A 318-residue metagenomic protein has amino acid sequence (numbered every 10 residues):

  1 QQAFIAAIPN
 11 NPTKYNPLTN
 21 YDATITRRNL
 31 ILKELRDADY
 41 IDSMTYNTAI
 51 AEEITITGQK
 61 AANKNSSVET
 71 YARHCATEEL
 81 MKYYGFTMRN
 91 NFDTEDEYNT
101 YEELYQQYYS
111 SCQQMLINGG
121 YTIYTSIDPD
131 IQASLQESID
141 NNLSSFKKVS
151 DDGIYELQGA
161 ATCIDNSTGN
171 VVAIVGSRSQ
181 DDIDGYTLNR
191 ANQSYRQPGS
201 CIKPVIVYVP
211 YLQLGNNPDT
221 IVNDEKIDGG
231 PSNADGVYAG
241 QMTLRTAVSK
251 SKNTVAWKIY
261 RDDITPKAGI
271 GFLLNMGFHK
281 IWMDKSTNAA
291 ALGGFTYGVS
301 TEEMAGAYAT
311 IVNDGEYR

Functional and structural regions predicted by a protein language model:
Q1-S126, L274, H279, A289-G293: Non-catalytic, structured segments within soluble enzyme domains
L30, L35, L135, G169 (+3 more regions): Active-site SXXK
A62-N65, N216-G269, T287, N313 (+1 more regions): Conserved catalytic neighborhood of penicillin-recognizing serine enzymes
D128-D165, R245-V248, K258-D262: Beta-lactamase-like hydrolase cores
D152-I183, M276: A short, well-structured edge-of-sheet supersecondary motif
G153, L157-G159, I183-V205, P218-I221: Short active-site loop at a secondary-structure junction that contains or immediately precedes the catalytic residue(s)
G229, Y297-R318: A conserved catalytic-loop motif detector
D263-G306: Mid-domain, small-residue-enriched loop/turn segments at the edges of structured enzyme/sensor domains
